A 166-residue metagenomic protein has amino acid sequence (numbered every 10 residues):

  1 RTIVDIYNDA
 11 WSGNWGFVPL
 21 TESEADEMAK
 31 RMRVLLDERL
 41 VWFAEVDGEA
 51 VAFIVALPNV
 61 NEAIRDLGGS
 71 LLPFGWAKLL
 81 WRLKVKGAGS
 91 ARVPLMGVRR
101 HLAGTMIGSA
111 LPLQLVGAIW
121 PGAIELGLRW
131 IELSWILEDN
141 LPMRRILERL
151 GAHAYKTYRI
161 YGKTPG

Functional and structural regions predicted by a protein language model:
T2-R100: A conserved beta-strand-loop-helix scaffold within acyl/acetyltransferase catalytic domains
V4, A29, R144-L147, G162: Short, well-ordered alpha-helical packing segments
V18, L67-L150: Acyl-donor binding region in acyl/amide transferases
R39, G151-A152: Short glycine-aromatic motifs
D47-G48, T164-G166: Short loop segments at secondary-structure junctions
N61-E62, D139-L141, G166: Surface-exposed, flexible loop/turn segments at secondary-structure boundaries
H153-P165: Conserved catalytic-core motifs of GNAT/GCN5-like acyltransferases
